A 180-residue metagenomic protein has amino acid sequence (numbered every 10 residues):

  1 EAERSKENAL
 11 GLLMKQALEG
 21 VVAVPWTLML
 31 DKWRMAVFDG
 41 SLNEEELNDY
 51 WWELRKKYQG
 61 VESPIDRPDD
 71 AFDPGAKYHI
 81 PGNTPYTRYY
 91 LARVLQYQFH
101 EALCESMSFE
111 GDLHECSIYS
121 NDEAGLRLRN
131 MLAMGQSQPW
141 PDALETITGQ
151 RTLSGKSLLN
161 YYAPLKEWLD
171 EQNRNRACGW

Functional and structural regions predicted by a protein language model:
E3, E7, G11-L13, E19-W180: C-terminal, non-catalytic "cap/extension" segments appended to globular domains
